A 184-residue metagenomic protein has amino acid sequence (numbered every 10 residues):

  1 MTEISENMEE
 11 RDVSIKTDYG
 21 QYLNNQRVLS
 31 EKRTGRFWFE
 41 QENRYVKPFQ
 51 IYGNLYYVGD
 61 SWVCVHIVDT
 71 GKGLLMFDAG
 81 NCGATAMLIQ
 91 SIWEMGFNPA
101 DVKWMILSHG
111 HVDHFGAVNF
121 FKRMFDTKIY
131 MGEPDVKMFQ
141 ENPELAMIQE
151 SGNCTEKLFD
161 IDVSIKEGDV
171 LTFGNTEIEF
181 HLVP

Functional and structural regions predicted by a protein language model:
M1-R33, Y130-I161: Acidic/polar short surface loop at catalytic or gating sites that assists cofactor/ion binding and chemistry
Q26-P48: Blade/loop signatures of beta-propeller domains
Q41-M95, P99: Conserved beta-strand hairpin/beta-sheet module of binuclear metal-dependent hydrolase folds, prominently
V46-K47, Y57-V58, N153-E156, D160-V163 (+1 more regions): Short Gly/Pro-enriched turn/cap motifs at secondary-structure boundaries
K47-Q50, H66-D69, E167-P184: Core dinuclear metal-dependent hydrolase active-site scaffold
G73-L75, W104, T176: Structural motif
L74, K128, H181: Hydrophobic "anchor" residues on beta-strands that sit immediately upstream of conserved functional sites
G83-A86, W93-F173: Active-site HxH/HxHxD metal-binding segment of metal-dependent hydrolases
